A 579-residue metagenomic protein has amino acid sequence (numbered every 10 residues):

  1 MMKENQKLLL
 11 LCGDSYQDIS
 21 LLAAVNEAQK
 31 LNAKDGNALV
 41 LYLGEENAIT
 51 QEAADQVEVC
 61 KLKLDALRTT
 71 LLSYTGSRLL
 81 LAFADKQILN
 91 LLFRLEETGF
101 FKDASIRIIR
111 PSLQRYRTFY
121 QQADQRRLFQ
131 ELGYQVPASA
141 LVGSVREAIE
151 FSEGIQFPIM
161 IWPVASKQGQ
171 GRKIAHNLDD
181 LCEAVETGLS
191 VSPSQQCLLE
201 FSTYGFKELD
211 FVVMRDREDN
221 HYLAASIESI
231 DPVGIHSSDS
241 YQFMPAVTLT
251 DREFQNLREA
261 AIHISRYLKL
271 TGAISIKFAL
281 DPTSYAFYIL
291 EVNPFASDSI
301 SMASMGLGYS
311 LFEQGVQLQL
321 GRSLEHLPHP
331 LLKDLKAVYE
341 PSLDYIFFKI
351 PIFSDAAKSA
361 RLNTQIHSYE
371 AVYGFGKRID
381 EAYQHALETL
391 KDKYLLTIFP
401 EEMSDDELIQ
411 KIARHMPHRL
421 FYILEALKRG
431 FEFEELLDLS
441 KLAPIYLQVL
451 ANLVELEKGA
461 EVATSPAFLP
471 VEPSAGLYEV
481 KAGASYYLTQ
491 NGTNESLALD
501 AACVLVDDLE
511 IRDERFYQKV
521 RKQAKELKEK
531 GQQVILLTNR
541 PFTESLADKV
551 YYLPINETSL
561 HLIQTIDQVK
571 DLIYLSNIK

Functional and structural regions predicted by a protein language model:
K3-L64, L72-Y74, T98, L132-G133 (+6 more regions): ATP-dependent carboxylate activation and anion-phosphoryl transfer catalytic cores that bind Mg-ATP to form
D65-V136, L141, Q564-K579: Conserved N-proximal alpha/beta basic substrate-recognition cap immediately N-terminal to, or forming the N-lobe
I88-L89, A148, K207-E208: Short, well-ordered alpha-helical microsegments
L141-S144, G272: Short, glycine-/polar-rich solvent-exposed loops and beta-turns at beta-strand/coil boundaries
S144-I155, Q196: Conserved phosphate-binding catalytic cores of ATP/NTP-utilizing and phosphoryl-transfer enzymes
S465-Q490: Amphipathic alpha-helical
T493: Charged, structured surface patches that assemble and position nucleic-acid processing machinery
